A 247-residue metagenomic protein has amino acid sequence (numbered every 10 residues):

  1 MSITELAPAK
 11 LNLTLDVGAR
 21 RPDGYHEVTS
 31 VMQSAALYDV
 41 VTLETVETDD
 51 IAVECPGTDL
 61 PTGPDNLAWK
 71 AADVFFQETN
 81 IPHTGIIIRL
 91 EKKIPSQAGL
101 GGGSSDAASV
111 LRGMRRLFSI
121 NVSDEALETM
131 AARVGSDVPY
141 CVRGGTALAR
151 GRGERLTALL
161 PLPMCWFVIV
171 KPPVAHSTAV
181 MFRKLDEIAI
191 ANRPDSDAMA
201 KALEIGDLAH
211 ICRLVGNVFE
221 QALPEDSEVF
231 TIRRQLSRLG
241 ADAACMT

Functional and structural regions predicted by a protein language model:
M1-A98, R116-E125, L162, K171-V174: ATP-binding N-lobe of GHMP and related small-molecule kinases
S30-M32, E128, V138, E154-L160: A generic local secondary-structure boundary/capping motif
E47-C55, D59-P61, V110, A132 (+1 more regions): Short, basic/glycine-rich phosphate-binding loops at helix/coil junctions that contact nucleotide phosphates
A71-E78, A126, M130-R133, A222 (+2 more regions): Generic non-transmembrane alpha-helical segments
T84, A107, L111-L148: Contiguous, small/hydrophobic- and glycine-enriched helical/loop subdomains that border and often "cap" functional
R89-F118, S136, A241-T247: Glycine/serine-rich anion-binding loops at beta->alpha junctions that coordinate negatively charged ligand groups
R143, L148-A243: Conserved, helical-rich catalytic subdomain that frames metal- and/or nucleotide-binding sites in enzyme alpha/beta
